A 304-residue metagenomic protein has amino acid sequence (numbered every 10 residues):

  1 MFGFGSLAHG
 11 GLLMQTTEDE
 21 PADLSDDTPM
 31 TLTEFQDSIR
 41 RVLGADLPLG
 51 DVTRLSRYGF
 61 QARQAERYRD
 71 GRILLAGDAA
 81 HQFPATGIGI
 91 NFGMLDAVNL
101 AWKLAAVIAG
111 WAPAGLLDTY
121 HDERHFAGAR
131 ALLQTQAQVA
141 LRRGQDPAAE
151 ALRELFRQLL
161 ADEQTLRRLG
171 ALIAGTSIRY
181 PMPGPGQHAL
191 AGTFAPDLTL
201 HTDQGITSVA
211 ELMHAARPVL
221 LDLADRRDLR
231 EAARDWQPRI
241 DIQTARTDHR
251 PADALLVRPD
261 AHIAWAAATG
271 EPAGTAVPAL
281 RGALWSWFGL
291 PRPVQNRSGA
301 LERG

Functional and structural regions predicted by a protein language model:
M1-R54: Conserved FAD/dinucleotide-binding core of flavoprotein oxidoreductases
D19-D23, A80-Q82, A137-Q138, H262-I263: A short, flexible beta-alpha/helix-coil linker loop
D37-R41, I108-G304: Helical substrate-recognition/capping region of FAD-dependent monooxygenase/halogenase enzymes
Q64-E66: Replace "in large, NTP-powered and nucleic-acid-processing enzymes" with "in large, NTP-powered factors and other
R69-P84: Short FAD-binding loop at a beta-strand-to-alpha-helix junction that anchors the flavin cofactor in diverse
A76-G77, L95, L221: Active-site flanking residues adjacent to catalytic metal/cofactor-binding acidic residues
H81-N91, G144: Glycine-rich phosphate/pyrophosphate-binding beta-alpha loops
N91-L104: Functional cores that coordinate and move charged inorganic groups
